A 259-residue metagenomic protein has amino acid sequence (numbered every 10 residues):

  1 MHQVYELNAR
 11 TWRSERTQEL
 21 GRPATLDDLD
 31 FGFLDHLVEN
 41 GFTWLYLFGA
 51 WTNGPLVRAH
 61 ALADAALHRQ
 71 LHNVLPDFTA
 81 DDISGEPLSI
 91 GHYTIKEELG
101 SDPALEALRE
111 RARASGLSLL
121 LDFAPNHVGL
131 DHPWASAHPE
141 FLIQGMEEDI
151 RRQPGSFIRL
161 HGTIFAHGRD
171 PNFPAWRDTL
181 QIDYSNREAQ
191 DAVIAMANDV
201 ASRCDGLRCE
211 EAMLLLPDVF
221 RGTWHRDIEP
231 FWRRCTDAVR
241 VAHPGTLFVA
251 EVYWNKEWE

Functional and structural regions predicted by a protein language model:
M1-E259: Active-site and adjacent substrate-binding regions of carbohydrate-active enzymes
